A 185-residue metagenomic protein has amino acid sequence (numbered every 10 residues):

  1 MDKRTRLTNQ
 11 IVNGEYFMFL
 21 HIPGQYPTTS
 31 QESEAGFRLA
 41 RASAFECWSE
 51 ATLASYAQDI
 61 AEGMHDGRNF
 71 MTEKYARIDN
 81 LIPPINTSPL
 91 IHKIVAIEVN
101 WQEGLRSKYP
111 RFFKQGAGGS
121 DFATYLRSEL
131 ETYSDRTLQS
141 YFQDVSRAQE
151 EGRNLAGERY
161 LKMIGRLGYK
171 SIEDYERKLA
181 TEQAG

Functional and structural regions predicted by a protein language model:
M1-C47, I78-L130, G165, Y169-G185: Short, flexible domain-boundary/linker segments around small modular repeats
F45-A61, L90, I94, L130-V145: Short, structured motif recognition centered on aromatic/hydrophobic residues
A54-L90, V145-L179: Repeat-associated, polar segments at repeat-unit boundaries in modular proteins
F122-L161: C-terminal structured interaction module
